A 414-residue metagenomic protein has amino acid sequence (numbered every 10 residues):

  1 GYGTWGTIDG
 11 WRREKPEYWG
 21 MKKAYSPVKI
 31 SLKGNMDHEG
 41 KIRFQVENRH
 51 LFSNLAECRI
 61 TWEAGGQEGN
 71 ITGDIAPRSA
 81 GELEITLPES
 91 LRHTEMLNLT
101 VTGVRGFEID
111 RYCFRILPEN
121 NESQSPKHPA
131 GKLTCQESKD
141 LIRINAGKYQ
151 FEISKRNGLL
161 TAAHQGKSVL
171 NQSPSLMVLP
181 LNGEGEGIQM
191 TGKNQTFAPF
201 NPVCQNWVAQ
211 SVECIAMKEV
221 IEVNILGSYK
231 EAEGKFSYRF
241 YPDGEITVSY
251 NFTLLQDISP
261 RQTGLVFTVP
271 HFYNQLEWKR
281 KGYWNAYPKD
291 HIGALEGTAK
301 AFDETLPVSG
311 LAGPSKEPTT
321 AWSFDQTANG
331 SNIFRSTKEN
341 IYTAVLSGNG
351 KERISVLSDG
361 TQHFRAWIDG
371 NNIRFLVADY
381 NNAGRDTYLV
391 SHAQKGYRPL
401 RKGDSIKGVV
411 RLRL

Functional and structural regions predicted by a protein language model:
G1-K41, Q45, H50-A56: Extended substrate-binding grooves/exosites of carbohydrate-active enzymes
M21, V46, L99, K148 (+1 more regions): Conserved, mostly hydrophobic/aromatic
H38-E39, A76-A80, R401-S405: Solvent-exposed, conformationally flexible loop/turn segments
R49-N54, R105, L255-D257: Short, acidic/polar linear motifs in exposed loop/turn regions
L51-Q67, L265-P270: Short acidic, flexible loop segments centered on an aromatic residue
E63-N98, V104: Intrinsically disordered, low-complexity Pro/Gly/Ser/Thr-rich segments with frequent PxxP/GP/PP motifs and embedded
S90-P126: Terminal connector regions
S90-R92, Q124-L414: Beta-strand/loop-rich accessory regions of lumenal/periplasmic or secreted enzymes, predominantly carbohydrate-active
